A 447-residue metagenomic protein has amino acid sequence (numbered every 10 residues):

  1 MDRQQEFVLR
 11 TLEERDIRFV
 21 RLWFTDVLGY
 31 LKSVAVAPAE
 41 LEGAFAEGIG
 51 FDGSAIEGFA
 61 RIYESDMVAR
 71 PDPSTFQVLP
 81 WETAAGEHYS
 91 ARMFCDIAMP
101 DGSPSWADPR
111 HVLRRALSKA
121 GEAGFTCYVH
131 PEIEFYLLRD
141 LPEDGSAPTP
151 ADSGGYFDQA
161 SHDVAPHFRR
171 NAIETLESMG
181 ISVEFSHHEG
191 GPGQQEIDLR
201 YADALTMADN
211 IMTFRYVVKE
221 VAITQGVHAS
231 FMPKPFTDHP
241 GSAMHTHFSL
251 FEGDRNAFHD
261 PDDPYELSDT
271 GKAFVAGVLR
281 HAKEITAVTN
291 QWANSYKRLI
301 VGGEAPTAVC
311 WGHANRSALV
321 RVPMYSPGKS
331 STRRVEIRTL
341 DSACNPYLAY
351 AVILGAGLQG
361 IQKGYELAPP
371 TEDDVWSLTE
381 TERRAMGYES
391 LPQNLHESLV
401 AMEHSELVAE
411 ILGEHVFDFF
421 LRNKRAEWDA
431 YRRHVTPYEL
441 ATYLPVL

Functional and structural regions predicted by a protein language model:
M1-L447: Glycine-rich, acidic/polar active-site loops that bind/position phosphate-bearing ligands
